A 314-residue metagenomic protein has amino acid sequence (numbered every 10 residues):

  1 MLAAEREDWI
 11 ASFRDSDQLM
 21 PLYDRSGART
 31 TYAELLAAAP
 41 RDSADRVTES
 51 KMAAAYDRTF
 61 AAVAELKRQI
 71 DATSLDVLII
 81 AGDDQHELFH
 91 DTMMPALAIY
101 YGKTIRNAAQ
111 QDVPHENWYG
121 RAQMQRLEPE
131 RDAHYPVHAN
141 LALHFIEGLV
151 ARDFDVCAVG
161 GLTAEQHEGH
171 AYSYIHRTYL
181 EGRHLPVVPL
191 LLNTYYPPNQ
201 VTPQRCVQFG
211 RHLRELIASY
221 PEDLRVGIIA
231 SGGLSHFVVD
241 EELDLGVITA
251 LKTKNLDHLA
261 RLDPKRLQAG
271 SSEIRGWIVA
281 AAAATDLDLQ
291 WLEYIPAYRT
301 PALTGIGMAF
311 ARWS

Functional and structural regions predicted by a protein language model:
M1-T73, A98-R211, E215-S219, V239-S314: Flexible, D/E/H-enriched segments
D76-G82, L190, L224-G232: Beta-strand elements within well-structured catalytic alpha/beta cores of enzymes that handle phosphate/sulfate esters
D84-H86, L234-S235: Catalytic metal-binding/acid-base residues of hydrolase active sites
F89-H90, V238: Short helix/loop capping segments that flank catalytic or ligand/cofactor-binding pockets
H90-I99: Glycine-rich loop at the start of a catalytic domain that most often binds anionic cofactors/ligands
G232-S235, E241: Divalent-metal (often Zn2+) His-rich catalytic cores of metallo-beta-lactamase-fold enzymes
